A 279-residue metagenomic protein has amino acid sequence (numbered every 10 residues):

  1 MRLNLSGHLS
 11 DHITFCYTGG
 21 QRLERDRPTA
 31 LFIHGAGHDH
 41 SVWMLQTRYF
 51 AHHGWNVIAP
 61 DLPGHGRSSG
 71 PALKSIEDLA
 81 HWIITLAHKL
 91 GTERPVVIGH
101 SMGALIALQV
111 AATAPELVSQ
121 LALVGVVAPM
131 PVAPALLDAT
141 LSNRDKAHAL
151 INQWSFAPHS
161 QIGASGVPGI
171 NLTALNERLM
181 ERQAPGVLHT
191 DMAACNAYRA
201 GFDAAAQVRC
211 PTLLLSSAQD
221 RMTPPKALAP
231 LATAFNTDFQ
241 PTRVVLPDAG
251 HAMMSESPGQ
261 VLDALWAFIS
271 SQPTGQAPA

Functional and structural regions predicted by a protein language model:
R2, L9-G20, M44-H52, N56-M102 (+2 more regions): Active-site loop/oxyanion-hole signature of alpha/beta-hydrolase fold enzymes
G35-H38, S101: Active-site glycine-rich loops that stabilize anionic/oxyanionic intermediates across multiple enzyme folds
L105-L150: Flexible "cap/lid" loop of the alpha/beta hydrolase fold
D138-R209: Conserved alpha/beta-hydrolase catalytic His-Asp/Glu region
V208, L214-S216, D220: Short beta-strand/loop motif that positions the catalytic acidic residue of the alpha/beta-hydrolase fold
C210, P224-T233: Short alpha-helix in the alpha/beta-hydrolase fold that links the catalytic acid
T233-H251: Catalytic histidine neighborhood in serine/cysteine hydrolases with alpha/beta-hydrolase-type architecture
A249-L262: Catalytic histidine-centered segment of alpha/beta-hydrolase-like enzymes
